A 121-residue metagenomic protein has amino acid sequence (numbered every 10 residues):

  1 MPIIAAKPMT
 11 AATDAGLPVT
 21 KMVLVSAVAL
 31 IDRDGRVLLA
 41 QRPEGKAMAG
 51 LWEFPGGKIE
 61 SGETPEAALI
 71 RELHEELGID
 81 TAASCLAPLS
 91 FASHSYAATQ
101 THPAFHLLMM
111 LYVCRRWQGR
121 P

Functional and structural regions predicted by a protein language model:
M1-A5: N-terminal acidic, proline/glycine-rich, low-complexity intrinsically disordered segments
A6, A12-V37, K58: Conserved N-terminal beta-strand and adjoining loop/helix that marks the start of the Nudix/MutT-like hydrolase domain
V23, D32, S90-P121: Active-site-adjacent beta-strand/loop module that shapes the phosphate/pyrophosphate-binding cleft
I31, I59-E63, A67, H102 (+1 more regions): Short, solvent-exposed loop/helix junctions and linker helices that flank or host conserved functional motifs
R36-E75, D80: Conserved Nudix-box catalytic region and its N-terminal flanking loop in Nudix hydrolases and closely related
V37, A49, L86, H106-L111: Structural motif
D80-S90: A short coil-to-beta-strand element that immediately follows conserved catalytic motifs
